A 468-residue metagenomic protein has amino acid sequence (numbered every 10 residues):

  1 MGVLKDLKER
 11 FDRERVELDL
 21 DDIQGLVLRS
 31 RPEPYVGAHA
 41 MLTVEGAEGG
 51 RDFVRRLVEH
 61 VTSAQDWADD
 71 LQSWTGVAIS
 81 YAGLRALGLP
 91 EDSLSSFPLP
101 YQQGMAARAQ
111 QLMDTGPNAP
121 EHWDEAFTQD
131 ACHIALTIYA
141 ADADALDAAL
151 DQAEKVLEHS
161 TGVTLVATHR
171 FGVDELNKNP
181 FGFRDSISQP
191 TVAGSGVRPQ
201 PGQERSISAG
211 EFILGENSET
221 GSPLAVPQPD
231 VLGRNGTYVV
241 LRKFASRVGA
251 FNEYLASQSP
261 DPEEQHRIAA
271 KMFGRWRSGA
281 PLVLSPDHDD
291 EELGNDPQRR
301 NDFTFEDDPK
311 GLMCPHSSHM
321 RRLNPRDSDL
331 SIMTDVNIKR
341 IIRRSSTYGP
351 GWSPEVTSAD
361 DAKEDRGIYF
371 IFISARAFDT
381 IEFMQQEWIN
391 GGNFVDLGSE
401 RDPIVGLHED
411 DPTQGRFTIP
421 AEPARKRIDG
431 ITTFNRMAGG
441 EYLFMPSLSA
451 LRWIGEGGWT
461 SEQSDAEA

Functional and structural regions predicted by a protein language model:
M1-A468: Long, low-complexity, Ser/Thr/Gly/Pro-rich intrinsically disordered segments that act as flexible linkers and assembly
